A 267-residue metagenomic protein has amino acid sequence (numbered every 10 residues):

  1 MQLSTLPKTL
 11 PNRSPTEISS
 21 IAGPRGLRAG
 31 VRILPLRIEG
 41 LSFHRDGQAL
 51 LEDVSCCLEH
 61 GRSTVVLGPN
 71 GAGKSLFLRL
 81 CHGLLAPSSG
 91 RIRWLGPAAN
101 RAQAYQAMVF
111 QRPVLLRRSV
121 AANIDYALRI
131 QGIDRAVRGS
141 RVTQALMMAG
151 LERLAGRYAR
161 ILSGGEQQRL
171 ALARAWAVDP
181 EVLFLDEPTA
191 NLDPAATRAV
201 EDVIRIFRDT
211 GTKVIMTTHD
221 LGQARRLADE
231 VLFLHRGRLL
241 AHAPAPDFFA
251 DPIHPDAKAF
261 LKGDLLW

Functional and structural regions predicted by a protein language model:
H82: Helix-to-loop junction immediately C-terminal to a conserved catalytic motif
A136-L154: Conserved ABC ATPase "signature" region
Y158-L162, E166: Conserved ABC ATPase signature
L183-D186: Catalytic Walker B motif of ABC-type/P-loop ATPase nucleotide-binding domains
P194-A196: Helix N-cap at the start of a conserved alpha-helix in ABC-type nucleotide-binding domains
T218-H219: H-loop/switch region of ABC-family ATPase nucleotide-binding domains
A224-R226: A short, surface-exposed alpha-helical micro-motif characterized by mixed small hydrophobic and charged/polar residues
